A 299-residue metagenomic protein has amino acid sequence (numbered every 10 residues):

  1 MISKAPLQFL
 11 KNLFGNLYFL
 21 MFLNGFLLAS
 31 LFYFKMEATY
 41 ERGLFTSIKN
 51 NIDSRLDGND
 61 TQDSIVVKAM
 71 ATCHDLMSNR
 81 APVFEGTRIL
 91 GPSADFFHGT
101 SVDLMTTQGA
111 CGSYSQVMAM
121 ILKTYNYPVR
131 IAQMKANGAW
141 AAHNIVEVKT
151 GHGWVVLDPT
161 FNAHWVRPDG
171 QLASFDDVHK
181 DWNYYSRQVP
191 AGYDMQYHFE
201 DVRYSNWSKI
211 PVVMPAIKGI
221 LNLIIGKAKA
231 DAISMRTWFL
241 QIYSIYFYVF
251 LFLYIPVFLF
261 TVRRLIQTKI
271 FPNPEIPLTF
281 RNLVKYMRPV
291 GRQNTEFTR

Functional and structural regions predicted by a protein language model:
M1-L10, K285-R299: N-terminal Lys/Arg-rich, disordered targeting/topogenic segments
N12-Y18, D231-Y254: Juxtamembrane/start-of-transmembrane alpha-helix segments at the extracytoplasmic/lumenal side of membrane anchors
N16-K35, L253-T261: Hydrophobic membrane-insertion alpha-helices, especially the h-region of bacterial N-terminal signal peptides
F34-T106: Secondary-structure boundary elements
N79-I145: Active-site neighborhood of thiol-dependent amide/isopeptide-bond enzymes
Q116-Y185: Hydrophobic/aromatic-rich core segments of domains that either
F161-A230: Extracytoplasmic/lumenal ectodomains and periplasmic regions of secretory and membrane proteins
I255-P289: Juxtamembrane interface at the cytosolic side of transmembrane helices
